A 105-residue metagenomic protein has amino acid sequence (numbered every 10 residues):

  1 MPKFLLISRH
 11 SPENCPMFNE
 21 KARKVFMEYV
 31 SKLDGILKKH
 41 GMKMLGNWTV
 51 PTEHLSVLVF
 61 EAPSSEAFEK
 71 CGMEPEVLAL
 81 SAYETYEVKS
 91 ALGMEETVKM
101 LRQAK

Functional and structural regions predicted by a protein language model:
M1-H54, P63-K70, V88-K105: Short S/T/G/P-rich N-terminal loop/turn motif that feeds into the first structured element of a domain
V57: Short active-site oxyanion
L78-A91: Conserved short beta-strand edge segments in small beta-sheet-based binding/regulatory domains
